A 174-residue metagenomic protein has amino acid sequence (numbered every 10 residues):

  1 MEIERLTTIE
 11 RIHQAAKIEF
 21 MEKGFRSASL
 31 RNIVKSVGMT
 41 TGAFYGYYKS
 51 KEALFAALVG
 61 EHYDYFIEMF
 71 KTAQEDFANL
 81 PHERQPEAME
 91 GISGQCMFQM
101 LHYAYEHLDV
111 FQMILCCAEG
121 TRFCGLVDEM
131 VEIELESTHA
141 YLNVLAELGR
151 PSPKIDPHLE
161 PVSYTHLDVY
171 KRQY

Functional and structural regions predicted by a protein language model:
M1-R5: N-terminal intrinsically disordered/low-complexity leader segments
R11, A15, E19-A53, A57-L58: Helix-turn-helix
A57, K71-Y103: Hydrophobic alpha-helical connector segments
G60-Y65: Short, basic, alpha-helical segments at the C-terminal edge of helix-turn-helix-like DNA-binding modules
G91, Q95-E106, E119-L148, H158-P161: Amphipathic alpha-helical packing segments from all-alpha helical-bundle domains
Q112-I114: Short, hydrophobic secondary-structure boundary micro-motifs
T165-Y174: Conserved small/polar residues in nucleotide/adenosyl-binding loops
